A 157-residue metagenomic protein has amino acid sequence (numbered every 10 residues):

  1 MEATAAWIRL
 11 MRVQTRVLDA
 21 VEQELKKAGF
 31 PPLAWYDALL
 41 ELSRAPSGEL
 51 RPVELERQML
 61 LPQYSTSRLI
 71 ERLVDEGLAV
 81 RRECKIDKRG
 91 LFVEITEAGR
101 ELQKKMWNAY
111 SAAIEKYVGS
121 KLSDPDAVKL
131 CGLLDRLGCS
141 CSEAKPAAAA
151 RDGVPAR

Functional and structural regions predicted by a protein language model:
M1, D124-R157: C-terminal regulatory/oligomerization modules of transcriptional regulators
M1-G29, R157: N-terminal leader segment of winged-helix/HTH proteins
A6, A34-W35, A98, D126: N-terminal positioning helix adjacent to the helix-turn-helix/winged-helix DNA-binding module
V17, V21-E24, M59, L102-K121 (+1 more regions): Alpha-helical linker/hinge and terminal dimerization helices associated with HTH transcriptional regulators
A20-P62, A147-R151: N-terminal helix-turn-helix DNA-binding core of bacterial DNA-binding proteins
P52, I70-E71: Short, hydrophobic-biased segments on the C-terminal half of alpha helices that form "recognition helices"
E71-K129: Charged, amphipathic alpha-helical coiled-coil/dimerization segments
